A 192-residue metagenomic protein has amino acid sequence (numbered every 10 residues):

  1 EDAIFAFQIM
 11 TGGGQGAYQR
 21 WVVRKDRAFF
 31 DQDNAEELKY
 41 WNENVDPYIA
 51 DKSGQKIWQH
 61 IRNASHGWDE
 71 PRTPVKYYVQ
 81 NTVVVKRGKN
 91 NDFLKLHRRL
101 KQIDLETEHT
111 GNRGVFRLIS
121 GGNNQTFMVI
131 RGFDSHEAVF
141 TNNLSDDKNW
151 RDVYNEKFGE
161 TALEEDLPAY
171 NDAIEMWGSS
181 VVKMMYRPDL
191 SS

Functional and structural regions predicted by a protein language model:
E1-S192: Short S/T/G/P-rich N-terminal loop/turn motif that feeds into the first structured element of a domain
